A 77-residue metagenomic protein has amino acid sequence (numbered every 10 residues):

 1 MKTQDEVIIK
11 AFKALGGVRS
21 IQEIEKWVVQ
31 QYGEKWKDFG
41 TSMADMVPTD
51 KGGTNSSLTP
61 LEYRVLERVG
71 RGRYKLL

Functional and structural regions predicted by a protein language model:
M1-I9, I21: Short, leucine-enriched amphipathic alpha-helices that occur as contiguous helical runs
K2-Q4, V29-L77: Charged low-complexity interaction tracts in eukaryotic proteins
A11-A14, A44: A sequence-composition feature that detects small, non-aromatic residues
K13-E23, G33-E34: Short capping segments at the starts of secondary-structure elements
K26: Alpha-helical residues within the helix-turn-helix
